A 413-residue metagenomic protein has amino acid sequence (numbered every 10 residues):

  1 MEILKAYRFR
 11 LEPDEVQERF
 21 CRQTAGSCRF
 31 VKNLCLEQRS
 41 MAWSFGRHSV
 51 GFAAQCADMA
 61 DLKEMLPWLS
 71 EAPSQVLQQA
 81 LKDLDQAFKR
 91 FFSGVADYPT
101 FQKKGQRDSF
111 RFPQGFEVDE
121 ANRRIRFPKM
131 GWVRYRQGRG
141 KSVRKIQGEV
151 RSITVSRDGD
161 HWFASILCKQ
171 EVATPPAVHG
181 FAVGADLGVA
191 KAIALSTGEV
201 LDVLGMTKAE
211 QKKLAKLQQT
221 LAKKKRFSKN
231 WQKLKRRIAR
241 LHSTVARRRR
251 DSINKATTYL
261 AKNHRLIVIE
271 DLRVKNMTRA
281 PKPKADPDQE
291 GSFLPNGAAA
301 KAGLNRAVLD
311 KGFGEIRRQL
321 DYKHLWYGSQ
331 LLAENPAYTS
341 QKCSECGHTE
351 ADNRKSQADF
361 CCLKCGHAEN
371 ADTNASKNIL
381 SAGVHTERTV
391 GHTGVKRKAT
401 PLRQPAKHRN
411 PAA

Functional and structural regions predicted by a protein language model:
M1-L77: Gly/serine-rich nucleotide phosphate-binding loop at the start of the catalytic core of nucleotide/ADP-ribose-handling
L4-K5, R19, K129, S142-Q147 (+1 more regions): Positively charged, helix-rich recognition surfaces that bind polyanionic ligands
F9-L11, V133-Q137, L201-L204: Generic detection of short hydrophobic beta-strand segments and adjacent strand-loop junctions
A25, K32, L36, F88 (+3 more regions): Hydrophobic residues within well-ordered, non-membrane alpha-helices that form the packing/core of soluble catalytic
L36-W43, F88, F92-P99, Q170 (+1 more regions): Long, hydrophobic, amphipathic alpha-helical segments used as structural scaffolds
A53-S156, L294, A300, R306: Acidic carboxylate diad motif detector
